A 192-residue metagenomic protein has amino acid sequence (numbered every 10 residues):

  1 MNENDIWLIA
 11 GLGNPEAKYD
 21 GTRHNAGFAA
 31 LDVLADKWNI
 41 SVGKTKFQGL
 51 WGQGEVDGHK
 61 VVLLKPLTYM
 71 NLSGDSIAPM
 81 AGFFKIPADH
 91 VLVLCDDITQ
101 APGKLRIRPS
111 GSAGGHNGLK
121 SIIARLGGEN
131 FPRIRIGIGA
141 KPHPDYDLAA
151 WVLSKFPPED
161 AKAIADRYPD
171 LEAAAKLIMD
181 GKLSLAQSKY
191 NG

Functional and structural regions predicted by a protein language model:
M1-S110, K120-I134, K141-D147, S154 (+2 more regions): Nucleotide and nucleotide-moiety/phosphate-recognizing core
G114-G118: Hydrophobic alpha-helical segments within soluble ligand-binding/sensing domains
